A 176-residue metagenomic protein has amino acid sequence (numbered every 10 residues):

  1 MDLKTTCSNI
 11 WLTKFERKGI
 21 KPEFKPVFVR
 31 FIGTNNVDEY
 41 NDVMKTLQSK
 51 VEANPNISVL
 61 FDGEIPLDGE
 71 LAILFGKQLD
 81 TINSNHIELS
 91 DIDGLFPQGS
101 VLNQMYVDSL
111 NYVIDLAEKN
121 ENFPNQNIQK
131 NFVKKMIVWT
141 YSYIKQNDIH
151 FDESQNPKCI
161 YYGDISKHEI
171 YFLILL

Functional and structural regions predicted by a protein language model:
M1-L12, I20-I137: Conserved N-terminal ligand/cofactor-binding loop architecture of enzyme catalytic domains
E16: Ligand-binding pocket scaffold of soluble enzyme catalytic domains
D108, E118-L175: Active-site and donor-binding regions of nucleotide-sugar-utilizing enzymes
